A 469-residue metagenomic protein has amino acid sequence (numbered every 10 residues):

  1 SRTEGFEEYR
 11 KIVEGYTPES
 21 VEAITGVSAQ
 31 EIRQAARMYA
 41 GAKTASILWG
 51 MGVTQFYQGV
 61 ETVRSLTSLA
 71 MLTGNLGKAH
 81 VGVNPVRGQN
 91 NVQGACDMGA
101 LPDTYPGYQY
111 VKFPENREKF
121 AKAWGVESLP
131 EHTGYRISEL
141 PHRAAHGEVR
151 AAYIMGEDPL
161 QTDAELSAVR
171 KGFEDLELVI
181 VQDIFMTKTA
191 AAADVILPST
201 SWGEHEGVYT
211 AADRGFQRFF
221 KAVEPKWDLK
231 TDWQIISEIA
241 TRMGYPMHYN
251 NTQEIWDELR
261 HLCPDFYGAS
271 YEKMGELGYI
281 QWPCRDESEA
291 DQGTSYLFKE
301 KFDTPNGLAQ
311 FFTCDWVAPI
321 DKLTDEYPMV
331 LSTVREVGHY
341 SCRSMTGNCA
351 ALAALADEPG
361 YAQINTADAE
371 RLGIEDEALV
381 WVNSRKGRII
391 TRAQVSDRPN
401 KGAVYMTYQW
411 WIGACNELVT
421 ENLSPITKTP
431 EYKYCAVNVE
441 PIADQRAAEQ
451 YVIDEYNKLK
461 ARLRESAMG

Functional and structural regions predicted by a protein language model:
S1-A42: Long, well-ordered, tryptophan-enriched scaffold segments
I24-V27, G50-Y57, Q89, G156-Q161 (+1 more regions): Conserved short loop/turn motifs at secondary-structure junctions
Y39-H142, D213, R285-D291, E300-L308: A glycine-rich, hydrophobic/aromatic-adjacent loop/helix-cap motif
A45, A152, V179, A193-P198: Short, well-ordered beta-strand core segments
V86, Q93-P102, K119, E254-A351: Long, low-complexity segments enriched in small/aliphatic residues
A168, D175-L178, Q182-T187, K221-T241 (+1 more regions): Phosphate/diphosphate-binding loops
I184-F220, W410: Flexible glycine/proline-rich, aromatic-decorated loop/lid segments
K226-D228, D232-I280, G347-Q363, A367-G469: Long, contiguous, secondary-structure-rich segments that constitute the structural scaffold of globular domains
